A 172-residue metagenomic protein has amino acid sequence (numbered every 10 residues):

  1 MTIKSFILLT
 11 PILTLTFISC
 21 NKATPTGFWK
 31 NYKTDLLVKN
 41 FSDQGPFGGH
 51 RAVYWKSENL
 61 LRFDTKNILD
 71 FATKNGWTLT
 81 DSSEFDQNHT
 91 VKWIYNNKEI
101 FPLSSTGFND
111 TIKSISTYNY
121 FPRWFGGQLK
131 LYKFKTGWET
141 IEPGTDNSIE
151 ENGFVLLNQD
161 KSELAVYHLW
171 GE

Functional and structural regions predicted by a protein language model:
M1-I18: Sec-dependent bacterial lipoprotein signal peptides
I3, P25, F41, K130 (+1 more regions): Intrinsically disordered, low-complexity segments enriched in polar/charged residues with Gly/Pro, especially when
L13, E58-L60, H168-E172: Secondary-structure transition/turn motif
I18-F85: N-terminal export/targeting and maturation segments
S82-F101: Acidic helix-start/capping segments at beta-turn-to-alpha-helix junctions
Y95-E172: Extracytoplasmic electrostatic interaction patches
